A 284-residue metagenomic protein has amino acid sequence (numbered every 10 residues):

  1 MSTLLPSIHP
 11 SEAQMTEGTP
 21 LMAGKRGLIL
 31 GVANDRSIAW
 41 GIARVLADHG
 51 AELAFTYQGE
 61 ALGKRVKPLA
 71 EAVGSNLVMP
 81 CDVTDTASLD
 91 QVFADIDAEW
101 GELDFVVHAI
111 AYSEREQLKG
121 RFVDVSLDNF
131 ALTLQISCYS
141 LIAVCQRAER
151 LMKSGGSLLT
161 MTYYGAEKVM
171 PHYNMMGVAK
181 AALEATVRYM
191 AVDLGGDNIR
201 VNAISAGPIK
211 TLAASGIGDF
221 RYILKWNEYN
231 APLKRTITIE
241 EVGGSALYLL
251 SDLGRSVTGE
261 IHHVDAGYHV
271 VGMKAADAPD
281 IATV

Functional and structural regions predicted by a protein language model:
S2-A33, R255: Flexible N-terminal pre-Rossmann segment of NAD(P)-dependent oxidoreductases
T19-F55: Canonical Rossmann dinucleotide-binding motif of NAD(H)/NADP(H)-dependent dehydrogenases/reductases, specifically
G31-I38, A111-Q146, R150, S154-G196 (+3 more regions): Catalytic loop of short-chain dehydrogenase/reductase
L46, E52, E102, T160 (+3 more regions): Conserved Rossmann-fold SDR core element
K67, M175, G196, A206-A231 (+1 more regions): A glycine/serine/threonine-rich, flexible loop-to-helix segment that serves as the NAD(P) cofactor-binding "lid"
C81-D90, A94-E99, F105-A131, R150 (+3 more regions): Conserved mid-core segment of classical short-chain dehydrogenase/reductases
F93, L141, C145, V187-R188 (+2 more regions): Short-chain dehydrogenase/reductase
Y139, A203-A206, R221-V257, H262-A266: C-terminal helical subdomain
